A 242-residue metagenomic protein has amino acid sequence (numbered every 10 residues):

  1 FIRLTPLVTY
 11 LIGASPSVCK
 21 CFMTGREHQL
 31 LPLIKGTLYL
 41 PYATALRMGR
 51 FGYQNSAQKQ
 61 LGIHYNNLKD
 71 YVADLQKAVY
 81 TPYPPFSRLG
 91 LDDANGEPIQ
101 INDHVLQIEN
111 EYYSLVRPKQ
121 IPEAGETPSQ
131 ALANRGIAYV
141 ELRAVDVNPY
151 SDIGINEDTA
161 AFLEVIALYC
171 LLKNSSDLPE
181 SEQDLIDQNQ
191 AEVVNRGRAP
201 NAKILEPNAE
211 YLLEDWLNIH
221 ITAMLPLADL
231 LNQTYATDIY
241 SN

Functional and structural regions predicted by a protein language model:
F1-A131, P179-D184, A202-A209: Loop-rich catalytic cores of soluble enzymes, especially ATP-dependent carboxylate-amine ligases and other
R3-P6, E164-L172, T222-P226: Short, hydrophobic/amphipathic alpha-helical patches that form generic packing surfaces within helical domains
L7-Y10, A167-R196: Flexible helix-coil linker/hinge segments at domain or subdomain boundaries
L91, Q188-N242: Cationic, histidine-enriched alpha-helical/coil surfaces that engage anionic ligands
Y112, Y139-R143: Structured core elements
N134-A138: Core structural elements
R143-I155, A202-E210: Glycine- and acidic
A144-Y150, E157-D177: C-terminal, active-site-flanking charged/polar segments
